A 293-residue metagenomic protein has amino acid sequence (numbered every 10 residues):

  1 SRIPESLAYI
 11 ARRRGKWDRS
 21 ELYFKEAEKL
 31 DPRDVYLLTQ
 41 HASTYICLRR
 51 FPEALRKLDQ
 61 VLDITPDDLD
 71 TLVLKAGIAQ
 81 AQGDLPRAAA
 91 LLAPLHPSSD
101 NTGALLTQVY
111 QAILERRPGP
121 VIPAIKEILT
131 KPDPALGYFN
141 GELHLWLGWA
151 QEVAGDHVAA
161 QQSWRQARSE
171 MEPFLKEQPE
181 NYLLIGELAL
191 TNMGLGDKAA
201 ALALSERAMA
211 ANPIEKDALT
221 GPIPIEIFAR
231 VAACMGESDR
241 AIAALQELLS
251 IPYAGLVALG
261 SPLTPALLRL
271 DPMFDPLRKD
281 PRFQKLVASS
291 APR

Functional and structural regions predicted by a protein language model:
S1-R293: Alpha-helical protein-protein interaction modules
